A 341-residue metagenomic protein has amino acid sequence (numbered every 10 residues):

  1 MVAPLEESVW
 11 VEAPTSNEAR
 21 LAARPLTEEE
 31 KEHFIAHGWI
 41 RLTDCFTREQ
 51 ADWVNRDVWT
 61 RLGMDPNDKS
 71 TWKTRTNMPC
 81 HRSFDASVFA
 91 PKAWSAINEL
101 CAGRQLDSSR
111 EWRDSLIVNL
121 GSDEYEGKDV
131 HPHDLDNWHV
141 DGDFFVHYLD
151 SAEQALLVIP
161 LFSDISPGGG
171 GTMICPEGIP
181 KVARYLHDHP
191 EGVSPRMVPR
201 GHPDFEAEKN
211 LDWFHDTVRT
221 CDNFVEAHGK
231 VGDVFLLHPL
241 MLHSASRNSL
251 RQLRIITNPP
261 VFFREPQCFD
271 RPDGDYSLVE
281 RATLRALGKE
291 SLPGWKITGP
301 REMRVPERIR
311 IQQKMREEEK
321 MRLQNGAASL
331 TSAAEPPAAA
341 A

Functional and structural regions predicted by a protein language model:
V2-A36, T43-Y148: Non-heme Fe(II)-dependent double-stranded beta-helix
W10, S16, M64, H187-G192 (+3 more regions): Non-heme Fe(II)/2-oxoglutarate
D52, P91-S95, L156, K230 (+1 more regions): A structural signal for well-ordered alpha-helical segments within the folded catalytic domains of diverse enzymes
N55-W59, I174-P176, R251: Short Gly/aromatic-enriched secondary-structure transition segments
E99-S108, Y148-E153, L161-G169, K181: Secondary-structure boundary elements
L116, V158-P160, T257-V261: A structural signal for short, well-ordered beta-strand segments
L120, V140-G142, V158-D164, I174-P176: Short, structured patches in soluble enzyme cores that scaffold and shape functional sites
A152-A155, I165-L242: Double-stranded beta-helix
